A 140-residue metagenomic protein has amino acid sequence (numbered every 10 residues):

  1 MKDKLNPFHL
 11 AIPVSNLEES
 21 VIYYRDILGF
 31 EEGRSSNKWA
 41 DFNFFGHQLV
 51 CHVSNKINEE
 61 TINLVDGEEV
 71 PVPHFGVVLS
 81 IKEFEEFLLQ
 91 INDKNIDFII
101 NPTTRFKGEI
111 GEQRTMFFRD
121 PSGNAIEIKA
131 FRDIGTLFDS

Functional and structural regions predicted by a protein language model:
M1-E19, H74-F75, A130-S140: N-terminal beta-strand motif that seeds the catalytic metal site of vicinal oxygen chelate
K2, E32, A40-D41, L64-G67 (+1 more regions): Short secondary-structure boundary/capping segments
N6, K38, H47, P71-P73 (+1 more regions): A generic structural signal for short beta-strands and their flanking turns/coil linkers
P7-S15, N43, N63-I91, Q113-R119: Vicinal oxygen chelate
P13-N55: Core segments of cupin and vicinal oxygen chelate
R34-S35, S54-K56, R105, F131-D133: Acetyl-CoA-dependent GNAT
V50, I57-T61, I134-L137: A short local loop/turn or secondary-structure capping micro-motif enriched for an aromatic residue
L88-S140: Vicinal oxygen chelate
